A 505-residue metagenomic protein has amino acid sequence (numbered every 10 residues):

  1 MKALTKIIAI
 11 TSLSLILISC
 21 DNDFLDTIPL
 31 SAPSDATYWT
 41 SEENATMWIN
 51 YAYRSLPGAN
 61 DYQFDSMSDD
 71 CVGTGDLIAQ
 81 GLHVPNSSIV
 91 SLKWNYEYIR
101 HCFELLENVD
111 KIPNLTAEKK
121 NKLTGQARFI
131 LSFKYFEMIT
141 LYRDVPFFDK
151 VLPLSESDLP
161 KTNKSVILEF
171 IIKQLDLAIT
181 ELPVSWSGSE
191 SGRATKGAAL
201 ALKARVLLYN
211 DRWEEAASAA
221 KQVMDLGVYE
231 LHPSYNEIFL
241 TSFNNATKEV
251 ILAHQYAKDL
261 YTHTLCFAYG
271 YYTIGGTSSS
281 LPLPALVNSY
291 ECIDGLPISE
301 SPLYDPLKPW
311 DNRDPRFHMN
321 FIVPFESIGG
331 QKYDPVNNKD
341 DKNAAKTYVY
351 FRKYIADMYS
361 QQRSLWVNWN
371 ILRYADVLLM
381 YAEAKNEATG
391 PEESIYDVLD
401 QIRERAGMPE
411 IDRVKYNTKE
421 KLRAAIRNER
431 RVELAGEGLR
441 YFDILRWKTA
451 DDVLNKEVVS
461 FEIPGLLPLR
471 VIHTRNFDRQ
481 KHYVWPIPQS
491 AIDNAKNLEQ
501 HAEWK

Functional and structural regions predicted by a protein language model:
M1-I18: Sec-dependent bacterial lipoprotein signal peptides
C20-D21, N95-Y98, F170, L240-L296 (+3 more regions): Long, intrinsically disordered, low-complexity segments
D21-G75, L168, L175-I179, R193-N337 (+1 more regions): An aromatic- and glycine-enriched ligand-binding surface/loop that stacks and positions planar moieties
S34-N50, R54-G58, D76-Y142, S157-E169 (+7 more regions): Conserved, well-structured interaction surfaces
T74-S91, S155-D158, G275-T277, D341 (+2 more regions): Short, solvent-exposed loop/beta-turn-alpha elements that line the ligand-binding surface or hinge of extracytoplasmic
P315-I402: C-terminal substrate/ligand-recognition segments
